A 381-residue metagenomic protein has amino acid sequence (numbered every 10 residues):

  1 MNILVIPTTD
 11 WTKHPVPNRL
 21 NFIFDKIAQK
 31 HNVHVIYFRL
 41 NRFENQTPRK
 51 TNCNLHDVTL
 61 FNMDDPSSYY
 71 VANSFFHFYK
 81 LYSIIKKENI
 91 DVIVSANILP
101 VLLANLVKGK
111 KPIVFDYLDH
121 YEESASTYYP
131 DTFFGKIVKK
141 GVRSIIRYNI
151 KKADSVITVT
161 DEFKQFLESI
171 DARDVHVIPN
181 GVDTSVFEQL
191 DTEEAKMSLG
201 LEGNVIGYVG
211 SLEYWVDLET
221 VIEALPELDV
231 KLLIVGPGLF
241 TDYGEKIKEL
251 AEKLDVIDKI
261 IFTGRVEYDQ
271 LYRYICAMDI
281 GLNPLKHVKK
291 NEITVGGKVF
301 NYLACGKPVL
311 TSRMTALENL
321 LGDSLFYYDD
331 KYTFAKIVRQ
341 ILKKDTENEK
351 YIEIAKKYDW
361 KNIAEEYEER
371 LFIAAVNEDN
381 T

Functional and structural regions predicted by a protein language model:
M1-T47, E88, E223-P226, M314: N-terminal subdomain of nucleotide-sugar transferases
L4, G200-V216, V221-L225, D229-I234 (+1 more regions): Conserved donor-binding/catalytic core segment of Leloir-type glycosyltransferases
K13-N18, E213-V216, E267-Y274, G281-N301 (+1 more regions): Nucleotide-sugar-dependent
I23, F78-K86, L102-L106, Y121 (+1 more regions): Membrane-proximal helix-turn-helix segments that form the acceptor-binding/catalytic region of lipid-linked
T47-P48, V182-M197, D217, I373-E378: Acidic anion/phosphate-binding donor-loop and adjacent secondary structure in glycosyltransferase catalytic cores
E162, G181: Carbohydrate-associated surface elements
V182, V209, K231-K248, G264: Glycosyltransferase donor-sugar binding loop
D323-Y332, R339-D345: Conserved acidic donor-binding segment of nucleotide-sugar-dependent glycosyltransferases
